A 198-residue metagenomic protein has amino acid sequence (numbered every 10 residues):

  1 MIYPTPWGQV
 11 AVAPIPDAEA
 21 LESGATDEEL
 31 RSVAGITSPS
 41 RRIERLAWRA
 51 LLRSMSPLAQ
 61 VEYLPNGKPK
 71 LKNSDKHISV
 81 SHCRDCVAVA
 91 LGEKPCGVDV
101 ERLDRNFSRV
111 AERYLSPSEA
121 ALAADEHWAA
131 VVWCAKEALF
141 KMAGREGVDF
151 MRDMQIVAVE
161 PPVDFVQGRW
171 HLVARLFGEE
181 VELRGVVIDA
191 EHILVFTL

Functional and structural regions predicted by a protein language model:
M1-L198: Core catalytic alpha/beta fold that binds nucleotide/phospho-ligands
